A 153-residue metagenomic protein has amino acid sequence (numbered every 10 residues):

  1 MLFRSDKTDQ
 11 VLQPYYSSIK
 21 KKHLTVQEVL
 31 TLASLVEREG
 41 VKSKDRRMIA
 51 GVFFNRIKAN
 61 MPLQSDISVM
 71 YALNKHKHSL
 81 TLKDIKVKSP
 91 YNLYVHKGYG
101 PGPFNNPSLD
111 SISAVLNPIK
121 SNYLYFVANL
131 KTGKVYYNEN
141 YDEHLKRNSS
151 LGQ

Functional and structural regions predicted by a protein language model:
M1-Q153: Bacterial extracytoplasmic/cell-wall-associated proteins, especially those involved in peptidoglycan
